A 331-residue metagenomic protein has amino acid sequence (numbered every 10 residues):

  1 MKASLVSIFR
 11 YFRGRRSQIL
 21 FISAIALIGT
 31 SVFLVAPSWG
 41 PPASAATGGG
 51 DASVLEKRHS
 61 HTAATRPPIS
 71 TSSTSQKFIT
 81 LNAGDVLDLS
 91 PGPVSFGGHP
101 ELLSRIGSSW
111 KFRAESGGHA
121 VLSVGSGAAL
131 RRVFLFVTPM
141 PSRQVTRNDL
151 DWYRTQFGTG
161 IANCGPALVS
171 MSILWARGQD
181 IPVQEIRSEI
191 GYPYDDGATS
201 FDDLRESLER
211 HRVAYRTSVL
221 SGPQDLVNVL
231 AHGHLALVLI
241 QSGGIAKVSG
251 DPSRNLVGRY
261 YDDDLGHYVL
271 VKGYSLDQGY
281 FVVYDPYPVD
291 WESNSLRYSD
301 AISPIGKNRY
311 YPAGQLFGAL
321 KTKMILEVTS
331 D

Functional and structural regions predicted by a protein language model:
S7-A24: N-terminal Sec-pathway targeting helices
I22-V32: Hydrophobic membrane-insertion alpha-helices, especially the h-region of bacterial N-terminal signal peptides
F33-P41: Membrane-interface motif at the C-terminal end of an N-terminal transmembrane signal
G40, S44-P141: Extracytoplasmic soluble-region selector
G40-G48, E56-H59, V133-T199, S249-P252 (+3 more regions): Active-site-adjacent structural segments surrounding the nucleophilic cysteine of cysteine proteases and isopeptidases
S116, S126-A128, P139, V219-S221 (+3 more regions): A mature extracytoplasmic/lumenal domain signature
D196-Y274: Predominantly the structural core of cysteine protease catalytic domains
A246, L256-D263, K272-D331: Noncatalytic regulatory segments and standalone regulatory/sensor domains
